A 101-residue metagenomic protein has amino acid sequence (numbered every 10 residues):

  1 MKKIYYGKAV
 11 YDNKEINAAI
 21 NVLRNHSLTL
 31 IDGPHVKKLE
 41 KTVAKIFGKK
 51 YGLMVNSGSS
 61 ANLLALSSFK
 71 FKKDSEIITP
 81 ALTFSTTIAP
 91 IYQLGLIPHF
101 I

Functional and structural regions predicted by a protein language model:
M1-S68, K72: Conserved PLP-binding active-site segment in aminotransferase class I/II-type PLP enzymes
S67-I101: PLP-dependent aminotransferase-like
